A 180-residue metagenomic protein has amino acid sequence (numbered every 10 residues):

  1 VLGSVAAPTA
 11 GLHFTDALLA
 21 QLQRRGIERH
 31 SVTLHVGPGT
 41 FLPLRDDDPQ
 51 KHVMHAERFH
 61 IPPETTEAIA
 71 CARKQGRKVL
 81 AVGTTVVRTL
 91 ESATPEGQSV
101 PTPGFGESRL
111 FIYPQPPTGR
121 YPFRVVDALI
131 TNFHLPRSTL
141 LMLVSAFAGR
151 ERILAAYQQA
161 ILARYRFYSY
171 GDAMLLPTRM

Functional and structural regions predicted by a protein language model:
V1-M180: Surface-exposed, charge/polar-rich loops and edge strands
